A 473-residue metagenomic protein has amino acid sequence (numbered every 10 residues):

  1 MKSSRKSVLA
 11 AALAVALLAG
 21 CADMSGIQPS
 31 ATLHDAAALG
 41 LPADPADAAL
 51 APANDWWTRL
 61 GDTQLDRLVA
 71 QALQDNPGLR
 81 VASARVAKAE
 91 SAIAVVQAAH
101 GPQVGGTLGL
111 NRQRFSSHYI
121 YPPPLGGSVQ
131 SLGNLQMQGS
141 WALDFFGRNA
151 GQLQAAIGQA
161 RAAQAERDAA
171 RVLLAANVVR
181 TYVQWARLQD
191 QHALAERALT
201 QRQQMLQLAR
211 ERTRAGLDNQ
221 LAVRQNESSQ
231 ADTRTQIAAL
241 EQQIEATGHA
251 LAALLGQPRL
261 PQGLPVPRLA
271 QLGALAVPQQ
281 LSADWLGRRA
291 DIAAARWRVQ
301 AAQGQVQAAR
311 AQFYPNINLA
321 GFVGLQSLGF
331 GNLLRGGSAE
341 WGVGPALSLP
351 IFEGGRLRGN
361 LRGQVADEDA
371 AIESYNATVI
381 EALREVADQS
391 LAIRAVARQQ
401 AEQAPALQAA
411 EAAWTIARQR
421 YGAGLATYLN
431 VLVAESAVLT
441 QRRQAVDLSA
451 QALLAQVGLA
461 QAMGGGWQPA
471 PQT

Functional and structural regions predicted by a protein language model:
K2-Q74, G133, I157, E241-G287 (+2 more regions): Terminal intrinsically disordered/low-complexity segments used for targeting and assembly
A51-L60, Q97, T107-Q138, Q152 (+4 more regions): Small/polar, glycine/serine/threonine/aspartate-rich low-complexity segments that form flexible
L65-R67, L132-N134, R180, Q225 (+1 more regions): Transmembrane beta-barrel architecture of outer-membrane proteins
V81, Q97-A98, L143-R171, L221 (+6 more regions): Sec/SRP-type N-terminal targeting helices
N149, A165-L281, A392, V396 (+3 more regions): Periplasmic alpha-helical coiled-coil/stalk elements that build and connect Gram-negative outer-membrane
T213-L217, Y421-L425, A462-G466: A short glycine-centered flexible hinge/capping loop motif at secondary-structure junctions
G216-N219, A382, Q389, G424-Y428: Alpha-helical heptad-repeat coiled-coil segments that mediate oligomerization/polymerization in large
